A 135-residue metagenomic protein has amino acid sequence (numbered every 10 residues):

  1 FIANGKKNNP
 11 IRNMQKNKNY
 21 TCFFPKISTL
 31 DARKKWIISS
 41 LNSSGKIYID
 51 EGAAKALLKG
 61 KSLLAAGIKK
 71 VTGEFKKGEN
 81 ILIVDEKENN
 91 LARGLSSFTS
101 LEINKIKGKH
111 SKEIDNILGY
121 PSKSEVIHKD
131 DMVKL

Functional and structural regions predicted by a protein language model:
F1-L135: C-terminal catalytic "cap/lid" subdomain
